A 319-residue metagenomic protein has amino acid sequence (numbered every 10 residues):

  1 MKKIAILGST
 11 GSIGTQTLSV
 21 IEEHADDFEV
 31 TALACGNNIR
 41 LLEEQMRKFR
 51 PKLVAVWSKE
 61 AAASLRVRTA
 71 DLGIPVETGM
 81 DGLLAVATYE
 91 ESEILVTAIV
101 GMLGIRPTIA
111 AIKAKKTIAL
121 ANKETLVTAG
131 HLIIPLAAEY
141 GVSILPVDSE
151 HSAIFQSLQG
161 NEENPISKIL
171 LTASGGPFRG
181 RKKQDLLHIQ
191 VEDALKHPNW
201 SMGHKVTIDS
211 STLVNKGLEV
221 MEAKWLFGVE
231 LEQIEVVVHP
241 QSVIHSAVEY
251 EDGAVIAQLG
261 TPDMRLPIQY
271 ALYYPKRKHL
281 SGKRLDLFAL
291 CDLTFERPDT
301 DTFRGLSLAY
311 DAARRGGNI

Functional and structural regions predicted by a protein language model:
M1-I319: Catalytic, metal-anchored helix/loop core of enzyme active sites in primary metabolism
